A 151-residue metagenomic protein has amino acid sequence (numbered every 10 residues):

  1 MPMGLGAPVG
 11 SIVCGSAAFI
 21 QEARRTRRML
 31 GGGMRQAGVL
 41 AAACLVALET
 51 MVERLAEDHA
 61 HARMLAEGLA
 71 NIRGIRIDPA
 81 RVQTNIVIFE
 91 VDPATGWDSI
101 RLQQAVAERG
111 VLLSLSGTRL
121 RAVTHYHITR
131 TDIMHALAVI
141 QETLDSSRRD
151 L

Functional and structural regions predicted by a protein language model:
M1-P93: Active-site C-terminal subdomain of aminotransferase-like
T26, M64, G68-I72, R101-V111 (+1 more regions): Generic non-transmembrane alpha-helical segments
G32, V46, G110-L112, T124: Generic detector of short alpha-helix boundary/capping microenvironments and adjacent low-complexity segments
R76, L112-S114: Short, surface-exposed charged micro-motifs
R81, S114-G117: Beta-strand->loop->alpha-helix junctions that form or flank phosphate-binding loops in nucleotide-handling enzymes
I88-E90, S114, V123: Residues in well-ordered beta-strands of folded domains
A94-Q104, T129-H135: Short, conserved charged micro-motifs
R109, S116-L151: PLP-dependent enzyme catalytic core of the Aspartate aminotransferase-like
